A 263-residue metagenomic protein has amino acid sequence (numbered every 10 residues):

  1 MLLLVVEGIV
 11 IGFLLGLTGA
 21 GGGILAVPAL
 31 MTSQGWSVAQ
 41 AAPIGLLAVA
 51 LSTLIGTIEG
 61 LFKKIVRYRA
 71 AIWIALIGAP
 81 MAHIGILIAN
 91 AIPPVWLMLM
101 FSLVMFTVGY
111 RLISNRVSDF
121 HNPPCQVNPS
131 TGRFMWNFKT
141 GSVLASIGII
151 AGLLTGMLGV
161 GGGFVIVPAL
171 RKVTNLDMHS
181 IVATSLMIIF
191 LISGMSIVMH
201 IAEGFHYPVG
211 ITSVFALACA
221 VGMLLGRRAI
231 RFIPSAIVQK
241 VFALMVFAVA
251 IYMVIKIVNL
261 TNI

Functional and structural regions predicted by a protein language model:
M1-F13, T32, V38, I58-L153 (+3 more regions): Juxtamembrane transmembrane-helix boundary motif
G8-A20, L46-V49: N-terminal transmembrane alpha-helices
I11, L15, A42, A151-G156 (+4 more regions): Hydrophobic transmembrane alpha-helices of secondary-active solute transporters
T18-A26, G159-A169: Transmembrane helix boundary and interhelical junction motifs in multipass membrane proteins
S37-I44, N175-L186: Membrane-interface alpha-helices at helix entry/exit sites of multi-pass transporters
G45-V49, S185-I189, I211-A216: Short hydrophobic/aromatic, small-residue-rich stretches within specific transmembrane helices of secondary active
L46-I58: Transmembrane alpha-helices of multi-pass small-molecule transport proteins
